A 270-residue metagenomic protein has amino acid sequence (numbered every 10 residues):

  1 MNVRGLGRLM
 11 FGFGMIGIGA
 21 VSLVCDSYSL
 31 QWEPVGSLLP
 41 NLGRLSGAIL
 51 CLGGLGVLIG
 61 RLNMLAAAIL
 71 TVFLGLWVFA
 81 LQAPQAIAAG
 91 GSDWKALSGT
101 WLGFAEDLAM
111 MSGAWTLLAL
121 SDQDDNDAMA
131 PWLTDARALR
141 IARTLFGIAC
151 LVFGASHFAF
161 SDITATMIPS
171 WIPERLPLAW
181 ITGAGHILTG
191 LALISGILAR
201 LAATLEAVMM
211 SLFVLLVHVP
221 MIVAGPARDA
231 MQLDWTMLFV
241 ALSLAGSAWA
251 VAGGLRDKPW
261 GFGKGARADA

Functional and structural regions predicted by a protein language model:
M1-S27, Q31, N41-L52, L58-A159 (+2 more regions): Extended, low-polarity transmembrane helix blocks
C25-S37, F160-P173: Short juxtamembrane and helix-loop transition motifs at transmembrane-helix boundaries in membrane proteins
